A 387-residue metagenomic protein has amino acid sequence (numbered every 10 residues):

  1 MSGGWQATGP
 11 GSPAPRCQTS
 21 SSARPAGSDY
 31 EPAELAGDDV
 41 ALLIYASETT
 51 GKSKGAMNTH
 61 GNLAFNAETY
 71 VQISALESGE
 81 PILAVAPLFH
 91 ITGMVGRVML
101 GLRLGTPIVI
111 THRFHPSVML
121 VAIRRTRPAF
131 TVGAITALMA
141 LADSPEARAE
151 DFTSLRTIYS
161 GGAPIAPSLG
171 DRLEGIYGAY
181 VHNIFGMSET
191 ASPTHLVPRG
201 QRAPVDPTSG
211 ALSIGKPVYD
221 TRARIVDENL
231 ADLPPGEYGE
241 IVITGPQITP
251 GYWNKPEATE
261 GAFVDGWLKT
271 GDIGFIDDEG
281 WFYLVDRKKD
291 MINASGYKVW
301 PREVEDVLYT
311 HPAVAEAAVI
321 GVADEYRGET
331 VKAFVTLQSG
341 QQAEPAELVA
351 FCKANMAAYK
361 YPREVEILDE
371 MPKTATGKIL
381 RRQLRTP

Functional and structural regions predicted by a protein language model:
M1, T106-T126, T136, V299-V307 (+1 more regions): ATP-dependent adenylate-forming carboxylate-activation enzymes
M1-A23, Q338-Q341, A354, E366: Structural core segment of the AMP-binding/adenylate-forming
A14, A26-Y45, K52, A75-P81 (+2 more regions): Conserved pre-ATP/AMP-binding loop-to-beta segment of ANL
A41-F65: Conserved AMP-binding A3 loop
A64-P81, F89-F130, D143-S144: Conserved AMP-binding/adenylation subdomain of ANL enzymes
I123-R124, T131, N229-D232, G245 (+5 more regions): AMP-binding/adenylate-forming catalytic core of the ANL superfamily
P128-G133, A142-S209, R222, N229: Gly/Ser/Thr-rich phosphate-binding loop
R224, P235-T249, W267, I273-G274: AMP-binding/adenylate-forming core of the ANL superfamily
